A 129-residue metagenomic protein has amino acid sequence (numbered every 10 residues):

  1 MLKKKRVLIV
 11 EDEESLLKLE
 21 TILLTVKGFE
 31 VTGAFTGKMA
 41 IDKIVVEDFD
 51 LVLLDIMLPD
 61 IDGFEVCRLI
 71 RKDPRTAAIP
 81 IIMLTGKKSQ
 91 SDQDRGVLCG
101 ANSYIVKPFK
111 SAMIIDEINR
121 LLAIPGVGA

Functional and structural regions predicted by a protein language model:
E11: Conserved acidic carboxylate
L17, P59, A77, S89 (+1 more regions): The feature encodes the CheY-like receiver
K18-V26: Charged docking surfaces used in two-component/phosphorelay signaling
G33-L51: Acidic, metal-coordinating helix/loop segments flanking the phosphotransfer/catalytic sites of two-component signaling
D55, T85: Active-site residues of response regulator receiver
F109-I118: C-terminal output helix
